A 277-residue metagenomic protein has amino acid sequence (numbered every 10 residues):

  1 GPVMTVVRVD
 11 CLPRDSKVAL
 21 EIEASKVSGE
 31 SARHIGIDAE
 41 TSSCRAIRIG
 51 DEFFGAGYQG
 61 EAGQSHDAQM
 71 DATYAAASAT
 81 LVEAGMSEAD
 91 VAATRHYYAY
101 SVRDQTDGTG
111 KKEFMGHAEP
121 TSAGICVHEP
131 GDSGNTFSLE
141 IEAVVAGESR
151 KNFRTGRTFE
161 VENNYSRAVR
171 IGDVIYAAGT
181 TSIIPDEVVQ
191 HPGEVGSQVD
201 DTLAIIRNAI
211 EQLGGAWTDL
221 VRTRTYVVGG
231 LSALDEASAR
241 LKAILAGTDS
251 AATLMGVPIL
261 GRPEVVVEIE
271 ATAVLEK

Functional and structural regions predicted by a protein language model:
G1-V221, V227-K277: N-terminal presequence-like segments and the immediate start of the first folded domain
